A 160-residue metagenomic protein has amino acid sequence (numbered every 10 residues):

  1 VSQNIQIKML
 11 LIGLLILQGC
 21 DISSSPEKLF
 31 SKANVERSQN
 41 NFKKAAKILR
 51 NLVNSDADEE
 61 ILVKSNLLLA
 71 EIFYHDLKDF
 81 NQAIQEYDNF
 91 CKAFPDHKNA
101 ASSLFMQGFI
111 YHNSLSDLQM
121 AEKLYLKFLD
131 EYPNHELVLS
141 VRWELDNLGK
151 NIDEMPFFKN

Functional and structural regions predicted by a protein language model:
V1-Q18: Sec-dependent bacterial lipoprotein signal peptides
G19-N160: Acidic, polar-rich low-complexity tracts and alpha-helical solenoid repeat scaffolds
